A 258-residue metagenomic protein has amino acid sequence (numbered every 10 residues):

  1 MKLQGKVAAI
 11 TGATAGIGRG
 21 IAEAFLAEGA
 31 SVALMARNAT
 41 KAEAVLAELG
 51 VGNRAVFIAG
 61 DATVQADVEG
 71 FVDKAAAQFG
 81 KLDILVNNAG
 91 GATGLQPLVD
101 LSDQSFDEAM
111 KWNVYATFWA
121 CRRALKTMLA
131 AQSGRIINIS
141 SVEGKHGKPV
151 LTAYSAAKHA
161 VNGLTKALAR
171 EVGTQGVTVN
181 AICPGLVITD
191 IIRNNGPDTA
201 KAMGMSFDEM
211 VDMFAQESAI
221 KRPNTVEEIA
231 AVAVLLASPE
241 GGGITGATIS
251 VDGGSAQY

Functional and structural regions predicted by a protein language model:
K2, F79, F118, S133 (+2 more regions): C-terminal substrate-recognition "lid" of short-chain dehydrogenase/reductases
V7, T14-G16: Conserved glycine-rich cofactor-binding loop
E28-A44: Conserved glycine-rich Rossmann-like NAD(P)H-binding loop of the short-chain dehydrogenase/reductase
Q96-L98, S102-M110, I136, F214: Substrate-binding pocket helix/loop in short-chain dehydrogenase/reductase
C121, A157, T165: Active-site helix of classical SDR
S141: Residue(s) in the substrate-gating loop at a strand-loop-helix junction that position the organic substrate next
G173, T178, I244-G246: Short, small/polar-rich loop/turn modules that mediate ligand/substrate recognition or access, typified
